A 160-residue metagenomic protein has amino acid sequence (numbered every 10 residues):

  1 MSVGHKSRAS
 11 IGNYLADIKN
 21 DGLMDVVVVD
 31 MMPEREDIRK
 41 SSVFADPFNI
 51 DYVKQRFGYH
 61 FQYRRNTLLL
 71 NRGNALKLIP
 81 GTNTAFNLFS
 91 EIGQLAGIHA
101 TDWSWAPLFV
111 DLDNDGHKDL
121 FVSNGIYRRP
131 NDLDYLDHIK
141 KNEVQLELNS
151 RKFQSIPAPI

Functional and structural regions predicted by a protein language model:
M1-I160: Acidic, glycine/proline-rich Ca2+-coordinating loop motifs
